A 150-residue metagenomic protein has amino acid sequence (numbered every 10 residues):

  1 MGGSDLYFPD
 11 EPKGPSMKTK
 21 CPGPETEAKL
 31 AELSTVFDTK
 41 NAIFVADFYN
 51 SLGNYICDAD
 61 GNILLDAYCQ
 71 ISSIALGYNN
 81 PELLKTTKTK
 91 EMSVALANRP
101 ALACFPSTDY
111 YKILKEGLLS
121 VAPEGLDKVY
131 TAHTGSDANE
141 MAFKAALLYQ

Functional and structural regions predicted by a protein language model:
G2-L52, Q70-S72, A95-N98, Y110-Y111: Active-site-adjacent loop/helix segments that line or gate small-molecule/cofactor pockets in enzymes
L6-P9, T35-V36, I63-Q150: Glycine-rich loop-to-alpha-helix module at the N-terminal edge of alpha/beta enzyme cores
G53-I56, M141: Short, solvent-exposed polar/charged micro-motifs at secondary-structure junctions
D58-N62: Residue-level recognition of short loop/turn positions
